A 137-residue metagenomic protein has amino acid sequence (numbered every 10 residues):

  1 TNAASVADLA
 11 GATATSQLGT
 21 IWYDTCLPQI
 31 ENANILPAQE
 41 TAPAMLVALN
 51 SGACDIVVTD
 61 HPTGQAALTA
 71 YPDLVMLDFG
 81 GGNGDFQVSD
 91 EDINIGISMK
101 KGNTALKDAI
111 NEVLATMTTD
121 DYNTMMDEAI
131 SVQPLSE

Functional and structural regions predicted by a protein language model:
T1-E137: Proline/Glycine/Serine-rich low-complexity intrinsically disordered segments that serve as flexible stalks/linkers
